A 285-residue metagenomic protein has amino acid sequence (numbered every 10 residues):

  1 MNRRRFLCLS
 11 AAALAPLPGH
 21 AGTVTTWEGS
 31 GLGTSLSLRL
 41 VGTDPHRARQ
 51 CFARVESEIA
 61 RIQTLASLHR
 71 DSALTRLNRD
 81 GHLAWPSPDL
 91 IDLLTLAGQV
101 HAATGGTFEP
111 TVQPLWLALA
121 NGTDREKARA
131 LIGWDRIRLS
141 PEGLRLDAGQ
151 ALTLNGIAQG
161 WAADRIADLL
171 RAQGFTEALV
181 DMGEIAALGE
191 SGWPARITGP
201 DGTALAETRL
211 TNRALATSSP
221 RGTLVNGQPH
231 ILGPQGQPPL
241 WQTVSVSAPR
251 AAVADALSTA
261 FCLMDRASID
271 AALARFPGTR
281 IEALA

Functional and structural regions predicted by a protein language model:
M1-A285: Mature catalytic core of soluble alpha/beta enzymes
